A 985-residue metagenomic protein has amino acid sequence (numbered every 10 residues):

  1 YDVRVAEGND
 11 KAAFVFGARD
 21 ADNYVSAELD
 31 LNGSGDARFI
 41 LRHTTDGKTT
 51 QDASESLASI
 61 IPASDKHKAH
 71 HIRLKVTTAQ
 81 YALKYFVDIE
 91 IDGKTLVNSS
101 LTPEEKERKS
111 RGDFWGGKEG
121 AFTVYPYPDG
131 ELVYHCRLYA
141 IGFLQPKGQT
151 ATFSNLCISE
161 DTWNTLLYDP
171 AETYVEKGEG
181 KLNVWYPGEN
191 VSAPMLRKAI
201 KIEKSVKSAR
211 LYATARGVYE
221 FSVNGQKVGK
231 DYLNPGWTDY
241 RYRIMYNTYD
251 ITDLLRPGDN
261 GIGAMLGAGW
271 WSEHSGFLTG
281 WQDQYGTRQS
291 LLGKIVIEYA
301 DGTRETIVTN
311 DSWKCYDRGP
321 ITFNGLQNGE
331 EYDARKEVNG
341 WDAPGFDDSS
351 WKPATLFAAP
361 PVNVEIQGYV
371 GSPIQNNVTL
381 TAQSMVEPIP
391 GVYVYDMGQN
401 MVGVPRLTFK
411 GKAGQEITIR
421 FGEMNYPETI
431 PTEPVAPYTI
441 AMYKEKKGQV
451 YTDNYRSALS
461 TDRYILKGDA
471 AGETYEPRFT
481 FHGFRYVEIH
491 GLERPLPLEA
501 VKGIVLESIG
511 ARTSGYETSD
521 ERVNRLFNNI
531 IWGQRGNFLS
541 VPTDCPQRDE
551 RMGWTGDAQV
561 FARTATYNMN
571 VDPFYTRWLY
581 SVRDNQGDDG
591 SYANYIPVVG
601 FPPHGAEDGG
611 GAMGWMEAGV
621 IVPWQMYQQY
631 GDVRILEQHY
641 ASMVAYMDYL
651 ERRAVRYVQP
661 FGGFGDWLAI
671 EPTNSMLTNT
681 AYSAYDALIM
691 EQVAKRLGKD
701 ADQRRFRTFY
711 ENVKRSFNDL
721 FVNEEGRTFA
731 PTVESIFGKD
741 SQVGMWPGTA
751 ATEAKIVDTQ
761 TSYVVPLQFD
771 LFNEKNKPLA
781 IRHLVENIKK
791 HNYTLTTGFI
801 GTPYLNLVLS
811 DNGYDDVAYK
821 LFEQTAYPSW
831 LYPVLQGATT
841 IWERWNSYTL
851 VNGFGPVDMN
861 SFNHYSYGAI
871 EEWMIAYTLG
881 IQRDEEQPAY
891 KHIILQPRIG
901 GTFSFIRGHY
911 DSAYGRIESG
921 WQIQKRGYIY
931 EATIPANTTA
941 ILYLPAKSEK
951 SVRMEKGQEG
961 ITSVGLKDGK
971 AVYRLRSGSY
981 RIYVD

Functional and structural regions predicted by a protein language model:
Y1, K68-Y81, Y85-I89: Short tryptophan-centered beta-strand motifs in secreted/extracellular beta-sheet-rich domains of glycan-recognition
Y1-A6, A12, L156: A carbohydrate-recognition surface predominantly in extracellular/luminal proteins
G17, S26-T49, S54-S59, S99-G142 (+6 more regions): Extracellular/oxidizing-compartment recognition motifs
A209-A215, S222-N224, V404-E423, F479 (+6 more regions): Alpha-helical support elements that line or immediately flank enzyme active sites and cofactor-binding pockets
G217-V218, V308-R318, Y486, P495-N529 (+11 more regions): Active-site acid/base region of carbohydrate-active enzymes
G229-R241, T252, T429-R456, D572-P672 (+1 more regions): Helix-terminus loop motifs that line ligand-binding clefts
W281, S290-V296, I307-W341, G345 (+2 more regions): Non-catalytic C-terminal accessory modules of carbohydrate-active enzymes
S591, Y595-I596, G600, M647 (+5 more regions): Non-catalytic carbohydrate-binding regions of carbohydrate-active enzymes
